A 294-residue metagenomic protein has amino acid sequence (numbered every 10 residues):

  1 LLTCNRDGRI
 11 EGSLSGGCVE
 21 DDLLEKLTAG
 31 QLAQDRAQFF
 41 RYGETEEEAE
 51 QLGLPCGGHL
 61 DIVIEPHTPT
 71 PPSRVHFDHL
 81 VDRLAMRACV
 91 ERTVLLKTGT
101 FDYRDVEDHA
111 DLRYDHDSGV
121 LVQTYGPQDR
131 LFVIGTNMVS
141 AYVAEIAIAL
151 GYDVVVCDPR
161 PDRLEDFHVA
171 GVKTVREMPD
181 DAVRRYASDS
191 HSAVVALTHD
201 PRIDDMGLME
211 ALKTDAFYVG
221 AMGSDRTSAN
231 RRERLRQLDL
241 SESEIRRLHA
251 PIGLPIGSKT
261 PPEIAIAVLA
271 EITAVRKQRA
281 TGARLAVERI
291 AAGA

Functional and structural regions predicted by a protein language model:
L1-V175, Y186-A193, E233-R234, T273-A294: Segments forming oxygen-rich coordination pockets for charged ligands
D129, I134, L197-T198, A221-M222 (+1 more regions): Thr-Gly-centered strand-to-loop micro-motif
N137-M138, P201-R202, R226: Residue-level detector of alpha-helix initiation sites
V143-I146, M206-A211: A short acidic, amphipathic alpha-helical/loop segment
G151, G171-V172, D215-A216, E244-I245: A generic structural signal for alpha->beta connector loops
C157, A193-T198, M209-R234: ADP-ribose/adenylate-binding Rossmann-like module
E177-V183: Conserved SAM/SAH-binding loop
A216, M222-A294: Adenosine-phosphate binding glycine-rich loop
